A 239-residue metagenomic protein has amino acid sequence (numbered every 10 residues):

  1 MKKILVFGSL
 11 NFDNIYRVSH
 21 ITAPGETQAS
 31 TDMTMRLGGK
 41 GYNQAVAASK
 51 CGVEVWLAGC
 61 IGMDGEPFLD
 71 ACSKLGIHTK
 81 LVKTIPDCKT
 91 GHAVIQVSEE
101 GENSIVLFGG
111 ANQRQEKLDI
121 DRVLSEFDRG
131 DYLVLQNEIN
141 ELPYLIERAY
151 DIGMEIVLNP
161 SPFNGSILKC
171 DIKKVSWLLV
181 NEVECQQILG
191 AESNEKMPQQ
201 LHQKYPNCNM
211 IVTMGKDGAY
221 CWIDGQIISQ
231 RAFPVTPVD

Functional and structural regions predicted by a protein language model:
M1-P24: Positively charged, low-complexity intrinsically disordered leader regions
K3, P24-H92: Substrate-binding N-lobe of the ribokinase-like
I4-L5, G165-S166, E195-D239: Conserved phosphate-binding/catalytic region of the ribokinase-like
L10, V183-E184, D217, G225: Alpha-helix/helix-capping structural signal
V46, H92-Q96, S104, G218-W222: Short beta-strand scaffold segments in enzyme catalytic cores
L57, L81-I85, I95-Y132: Conserved phosphate-binding/catalytic loop of the ribokinase/pfkB sugar-kinase fold
Y132-Q199, G218-A219: Conserved beta-alpha-beta core of the PfkB/ribokinase-like small-molecule kinase fold
